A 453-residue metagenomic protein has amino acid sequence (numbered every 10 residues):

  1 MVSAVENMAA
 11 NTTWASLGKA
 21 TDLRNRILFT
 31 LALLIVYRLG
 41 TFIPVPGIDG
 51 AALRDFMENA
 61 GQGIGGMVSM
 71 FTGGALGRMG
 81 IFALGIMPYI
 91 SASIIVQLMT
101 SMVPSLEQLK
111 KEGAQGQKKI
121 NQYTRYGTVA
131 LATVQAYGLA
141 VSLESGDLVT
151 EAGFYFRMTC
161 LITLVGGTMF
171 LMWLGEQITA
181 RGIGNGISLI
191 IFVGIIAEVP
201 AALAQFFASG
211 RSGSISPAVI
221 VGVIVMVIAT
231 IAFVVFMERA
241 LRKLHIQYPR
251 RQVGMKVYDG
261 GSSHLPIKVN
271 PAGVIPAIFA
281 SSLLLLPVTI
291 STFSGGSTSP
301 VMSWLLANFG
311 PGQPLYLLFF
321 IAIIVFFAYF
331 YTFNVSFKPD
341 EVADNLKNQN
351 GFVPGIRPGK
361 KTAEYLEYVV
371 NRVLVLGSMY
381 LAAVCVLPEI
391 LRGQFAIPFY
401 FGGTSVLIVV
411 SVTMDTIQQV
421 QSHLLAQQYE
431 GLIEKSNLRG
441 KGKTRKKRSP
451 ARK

Functional and structural regions predicted by a protein language model:
V2-K110, Q115-K453: N-terminal cationic and glycine-rich segments that engage phosphates or anionic surfaces
